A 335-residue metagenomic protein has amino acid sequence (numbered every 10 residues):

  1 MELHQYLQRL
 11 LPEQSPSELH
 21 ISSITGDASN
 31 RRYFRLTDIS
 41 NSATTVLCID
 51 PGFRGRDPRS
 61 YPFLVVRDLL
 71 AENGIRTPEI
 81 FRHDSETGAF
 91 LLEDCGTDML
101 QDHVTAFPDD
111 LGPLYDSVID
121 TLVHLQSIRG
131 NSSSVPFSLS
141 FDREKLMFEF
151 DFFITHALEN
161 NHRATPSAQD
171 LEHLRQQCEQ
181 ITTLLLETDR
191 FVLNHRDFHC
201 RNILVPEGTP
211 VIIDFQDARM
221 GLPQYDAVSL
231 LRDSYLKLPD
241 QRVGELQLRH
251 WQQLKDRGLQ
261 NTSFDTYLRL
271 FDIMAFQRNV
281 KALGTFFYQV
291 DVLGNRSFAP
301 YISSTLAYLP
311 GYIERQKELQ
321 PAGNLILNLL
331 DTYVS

Functional and structural regions predicted by a protein language model:
L3, L7-E13, G130-L139, E144-K145 (+3 more regions): An alpha-helical support segment within catalytic cores of ATP-dependent transferases
L10-L19, N73-I75: Short secondary-structure junctions
L19-F34: ATP-binding glycine-rich phosphate-binding loop
R31-T37, L47, L125-Q126, E179-Y225 (+1 more regions): Active-site acidic catalytic loop and adjacent metal/ATP-binding pocket of ATP-dependent phosphoryl transfer enzymes
F34-F148, F152, E159, E187: ATP-binding pocket architecture of kinase catalytic cores
K145, H195, R219-M220, L268-F276: Secondary-structure capping and boundary motifs in well-ordered enzyme cores
D151-N161, P223-Q260, I273-L293, T305-Y312: Active-site activation/catalytic loop segments of kinase-like enzymes and analogous catalytic loops in related
A282-S335: ATP/Mg2+ or Mg2+-diphosphate-binding catalytic cores that bind nucleotide phosphates or diphosphates via glycine-rich
